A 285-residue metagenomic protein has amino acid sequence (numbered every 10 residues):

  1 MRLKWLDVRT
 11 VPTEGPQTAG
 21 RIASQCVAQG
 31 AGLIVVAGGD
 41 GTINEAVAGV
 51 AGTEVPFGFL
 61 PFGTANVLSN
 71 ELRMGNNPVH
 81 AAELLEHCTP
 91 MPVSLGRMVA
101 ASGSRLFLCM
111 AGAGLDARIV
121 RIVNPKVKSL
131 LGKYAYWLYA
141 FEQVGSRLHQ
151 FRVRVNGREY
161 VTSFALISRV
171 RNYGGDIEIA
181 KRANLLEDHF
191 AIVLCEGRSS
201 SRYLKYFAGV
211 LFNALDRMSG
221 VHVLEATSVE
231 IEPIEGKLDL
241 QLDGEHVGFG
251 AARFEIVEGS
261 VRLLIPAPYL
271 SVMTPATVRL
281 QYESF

Functional and structural regions predicted by a protein language model:
M1-I34, N44, V79-E83, L270-F285: ATP/NTP phosphate-donor binding region
L3-K4, T13, A51-P56, F62-F164: Catalytic core of DAGKc-family lipid kinases
V36-D40: N-terminal glycine-rich "phosphate-gripper" loop used for MgATP/nucleotide binding and carboxylate activation
E45-V47, L68-N70, D176-I177, L204: Short glycine-/acidic-enriched loop or helix-start segments at secondary-structure transitions that form or flank
S104-G112, R118, Y160-S168, Y173-G175 (+4 more regions): Short hydrophobic-aromatic micro-motifs
V127-A135, E178-R202: Gly/Ser/Thr-rich active-site loops/lids in small-molecule metabolic enzymes that frequently grip phosphoryl groups
G145-H189: Oxyanion-binding "anion nests"
N184, L194-F285: ATP/nucleoside-binding phosphotransfer catalytic cores, i.e., glycine-rich phosphate-binding loops
